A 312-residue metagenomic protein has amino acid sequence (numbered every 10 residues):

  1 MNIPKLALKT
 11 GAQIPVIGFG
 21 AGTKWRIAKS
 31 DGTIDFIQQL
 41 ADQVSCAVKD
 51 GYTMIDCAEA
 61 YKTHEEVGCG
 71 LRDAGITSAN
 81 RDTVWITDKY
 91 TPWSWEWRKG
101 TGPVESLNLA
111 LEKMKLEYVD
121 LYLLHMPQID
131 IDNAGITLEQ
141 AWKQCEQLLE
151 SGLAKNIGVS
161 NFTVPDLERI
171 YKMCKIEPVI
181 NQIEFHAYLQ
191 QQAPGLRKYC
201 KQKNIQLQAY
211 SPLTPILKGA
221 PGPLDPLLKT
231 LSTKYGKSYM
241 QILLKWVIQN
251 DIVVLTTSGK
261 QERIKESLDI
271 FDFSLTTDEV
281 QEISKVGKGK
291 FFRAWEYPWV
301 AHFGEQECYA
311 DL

Functional and structural regions predicted by a protein language model:
M1-V84, Q140, Q144, T214 (+1 more regions): N-terminal binding-site loop/beta-alpha segment at the start of enzyme catalytic domains that lines or forms
I3, V44, H64-L71, V104-L111 (+5 more regions): Generic structural signal for well-ordered alpha-helices, preferentially at hydrophobic/aromatic core positions
L8-T10, G68-R81, N108-E117, L149 (+2 more regions): Acidic (Asp/Glu)-rich catalytic clusters
W25-A28, F36, D56-E66, W93-T101 (+3 more regions): Acidic-and-aromatic substrate-binding clefts and catalytic sites of carbohydrate-active enzymes
S30-V48, R98-M114, P165-E168, Q192-A193: Short, acidic/polar
N80-S94, L121-P127, Q182-F185: A short, structured active-site edge motif that brings together acidic residues
M114-D132: Active-site groove signature of glycoside hydrolases
M126-L312: Beta/alpha (TIM)-barrel catalytic core signal, keyed to glycine-rich beta->alpha loops juxtaposed to Asp/Glu that bind
